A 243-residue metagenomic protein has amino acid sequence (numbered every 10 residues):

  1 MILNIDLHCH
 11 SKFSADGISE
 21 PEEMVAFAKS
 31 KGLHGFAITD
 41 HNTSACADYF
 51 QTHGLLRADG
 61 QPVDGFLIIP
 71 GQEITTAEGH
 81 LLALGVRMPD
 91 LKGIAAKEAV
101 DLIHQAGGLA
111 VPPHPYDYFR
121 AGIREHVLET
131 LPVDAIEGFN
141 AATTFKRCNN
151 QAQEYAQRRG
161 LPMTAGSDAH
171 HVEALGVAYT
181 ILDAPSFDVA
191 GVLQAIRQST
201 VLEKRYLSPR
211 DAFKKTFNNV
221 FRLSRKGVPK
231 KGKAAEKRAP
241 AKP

Functional and structural regions predicted by a protein language model:
M1-F27, A45-Y49, L55-A58, I69-P70 (+3 more regions): Charged catalytic cores and adjacent phosphate/nucleic-acid-binding surfaces used for phosphate/nucleic-acid chemistry
I2, I103-V111: Short beta-strand/loop segments at the ligand-binding rim of alpha/beta enzyme cores
V25-A45, L109-V111: Divalent metal-dependent hydrolysis catalytic cores, especially in the metallo-beta-lactamase
T39, H114, S167: Short beta-strand/turn micro-motifs composed of small residues that flank or help shape donor/cofactor-binding pockets
G60-I68, A110: Divalent-metal coordination cores built from histidine and acidic residues
G93: Phosphate-handling active-site elements
V111-F119: Aromatic-lined carbohydrate-recognition surfaces of secreted/lumenal glycan-active proteins
